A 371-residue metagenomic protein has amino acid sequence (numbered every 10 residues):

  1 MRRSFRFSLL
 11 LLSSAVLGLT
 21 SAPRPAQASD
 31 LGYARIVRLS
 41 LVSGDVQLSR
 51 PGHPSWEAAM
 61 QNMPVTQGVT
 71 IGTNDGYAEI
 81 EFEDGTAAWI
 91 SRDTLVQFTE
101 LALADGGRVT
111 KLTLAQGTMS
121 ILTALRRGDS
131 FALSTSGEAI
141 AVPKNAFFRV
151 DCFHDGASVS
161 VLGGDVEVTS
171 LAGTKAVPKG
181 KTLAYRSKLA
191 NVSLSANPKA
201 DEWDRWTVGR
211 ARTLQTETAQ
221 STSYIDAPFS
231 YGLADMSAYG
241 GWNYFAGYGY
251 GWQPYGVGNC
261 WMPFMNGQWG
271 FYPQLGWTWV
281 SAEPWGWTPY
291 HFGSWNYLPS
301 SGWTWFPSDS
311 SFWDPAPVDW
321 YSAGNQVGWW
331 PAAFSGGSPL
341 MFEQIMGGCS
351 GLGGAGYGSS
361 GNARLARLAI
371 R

Functional and structural regions predicted by a protein language model:
M1-F5: N-terminal secretory signal peptides that target proteins for export/translocation
S8-T20: Bacterial N-terminal signal peptides
A22-S29, F229: A short, compositionally biased domain-edge/stem linker segment
A26-E167, L171-L183, R210, T218-A219: Flexible, surface-exposed loop/linker segments and immediately adjacent secondary-structure boundaries
P51-G52, E83, L162, S187 (+3 more regions): Short, ordered coil/turn segments that flank beta-strands lining enzyme active or ligand-binding pockets
Y77-E79, L189-V192: Short, charged beta-turn/beta-strand-edge "cap" motif at the junction between a beta-strand and an adjacent loop
G180, Y185-S187, A369-I370: Bimodal feature
V192-R371: Low-complexity, repeat-rich tail regions
